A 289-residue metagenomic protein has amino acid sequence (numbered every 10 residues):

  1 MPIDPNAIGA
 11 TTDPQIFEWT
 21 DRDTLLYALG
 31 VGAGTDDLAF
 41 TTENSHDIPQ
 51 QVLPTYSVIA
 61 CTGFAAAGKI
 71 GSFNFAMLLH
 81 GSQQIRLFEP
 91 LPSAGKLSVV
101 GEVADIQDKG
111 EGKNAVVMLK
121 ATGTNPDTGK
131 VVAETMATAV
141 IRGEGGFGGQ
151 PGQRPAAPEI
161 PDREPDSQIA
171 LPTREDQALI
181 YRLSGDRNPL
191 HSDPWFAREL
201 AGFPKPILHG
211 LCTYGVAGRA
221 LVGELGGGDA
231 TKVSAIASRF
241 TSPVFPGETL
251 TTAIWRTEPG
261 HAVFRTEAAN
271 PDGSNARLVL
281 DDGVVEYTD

Functional and structural regions predicted by a protein language model:
M1, T55-V58, F75-A76, T135-A137 (+1 more regions): Short, mixed-charge, low-aromatic patches
M1-K96, L225: Hydrophobic, proline/glycine-rich low-complexity stretches
M1-T12, H80-I169, V244-G247, T251-D289: HotDog/MaoC-like acyl-thioester-processing domains
P2-S45, P155-T213, A220-G223: A contiguous, surface-exposed recognition patch within enzymatic or periplasmic domains that forms
A7, I16-E18, D37-A39, Q51-V58 (+13 more regions): Residue-level preference for alpha-helix termini and adjacent loops
P49-V52, I180, P246-E248: Short, solvent-exposed polar/charged micro-motifs at secondary-structure junctions
P194-R277, V284: Catalytic-pocket segment enriched in acidic/His residues
